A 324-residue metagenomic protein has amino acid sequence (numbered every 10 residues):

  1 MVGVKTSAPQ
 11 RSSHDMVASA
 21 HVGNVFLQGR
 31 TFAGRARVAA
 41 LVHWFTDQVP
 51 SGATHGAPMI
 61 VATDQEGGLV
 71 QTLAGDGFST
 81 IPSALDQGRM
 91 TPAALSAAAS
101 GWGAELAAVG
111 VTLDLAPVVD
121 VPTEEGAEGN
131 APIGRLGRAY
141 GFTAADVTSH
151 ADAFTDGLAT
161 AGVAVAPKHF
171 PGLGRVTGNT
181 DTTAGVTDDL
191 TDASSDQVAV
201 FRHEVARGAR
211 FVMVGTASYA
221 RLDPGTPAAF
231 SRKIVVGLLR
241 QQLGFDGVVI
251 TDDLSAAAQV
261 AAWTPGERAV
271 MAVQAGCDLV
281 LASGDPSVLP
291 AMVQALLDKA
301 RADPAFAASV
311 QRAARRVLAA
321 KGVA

Functional and structural regions predicted by a protein language model:
M1-R11, P82-L95, T183-S195, S255-A262: Active-site mouth loops of central-metabolism enzymes
M1-T63, G67-T72: N-terminal hydrophobic targeting/anchoring segments and the immediately downstream early-domain regions of hydrolases
M1-V4, G23-L27, M59-Q65, L113-P117 (+4 more regions): Hydrophobic faces of well-ordered beta-strands that scaffold small-molecule active sites in alpha/beta enzyme cores
T6-P9, T31-G34, Q65-V70, L113 (+5 more regions): Solvent-exposed loop/turn segments at secondary-structure junctions within structured extracellular/periplasmic domains
T6-S19, A94-E105, S194-F201, T264-M271: Short, acidic/polar
A36-Q48, A145-A305: Second-shell residues forming the walls of enzyme active-site clefts
V49-F78, A98-E125, V147-G172: Glycine-rich, aromatic-flanked loop segments that form ligand/cofactor-binding clefts across common enzyme folds
A295-D298, P304-A324: Mid-to-C-terminal alpha-helical segments outside catalytic/metal-binding sites
